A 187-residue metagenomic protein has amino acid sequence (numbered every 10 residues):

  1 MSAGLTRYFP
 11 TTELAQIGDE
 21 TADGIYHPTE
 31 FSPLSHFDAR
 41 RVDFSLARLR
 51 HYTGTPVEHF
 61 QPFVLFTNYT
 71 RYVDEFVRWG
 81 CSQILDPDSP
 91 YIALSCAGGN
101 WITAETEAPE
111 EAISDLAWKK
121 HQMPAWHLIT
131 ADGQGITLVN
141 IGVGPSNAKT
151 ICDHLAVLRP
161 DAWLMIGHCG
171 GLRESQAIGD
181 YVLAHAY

Functional and structural regions predicted by a protein language model:
M1-A162, G170-Y187: Accessory terminal and edge-of-domain segments that mediate assembly/interaction and cofactor placement around
